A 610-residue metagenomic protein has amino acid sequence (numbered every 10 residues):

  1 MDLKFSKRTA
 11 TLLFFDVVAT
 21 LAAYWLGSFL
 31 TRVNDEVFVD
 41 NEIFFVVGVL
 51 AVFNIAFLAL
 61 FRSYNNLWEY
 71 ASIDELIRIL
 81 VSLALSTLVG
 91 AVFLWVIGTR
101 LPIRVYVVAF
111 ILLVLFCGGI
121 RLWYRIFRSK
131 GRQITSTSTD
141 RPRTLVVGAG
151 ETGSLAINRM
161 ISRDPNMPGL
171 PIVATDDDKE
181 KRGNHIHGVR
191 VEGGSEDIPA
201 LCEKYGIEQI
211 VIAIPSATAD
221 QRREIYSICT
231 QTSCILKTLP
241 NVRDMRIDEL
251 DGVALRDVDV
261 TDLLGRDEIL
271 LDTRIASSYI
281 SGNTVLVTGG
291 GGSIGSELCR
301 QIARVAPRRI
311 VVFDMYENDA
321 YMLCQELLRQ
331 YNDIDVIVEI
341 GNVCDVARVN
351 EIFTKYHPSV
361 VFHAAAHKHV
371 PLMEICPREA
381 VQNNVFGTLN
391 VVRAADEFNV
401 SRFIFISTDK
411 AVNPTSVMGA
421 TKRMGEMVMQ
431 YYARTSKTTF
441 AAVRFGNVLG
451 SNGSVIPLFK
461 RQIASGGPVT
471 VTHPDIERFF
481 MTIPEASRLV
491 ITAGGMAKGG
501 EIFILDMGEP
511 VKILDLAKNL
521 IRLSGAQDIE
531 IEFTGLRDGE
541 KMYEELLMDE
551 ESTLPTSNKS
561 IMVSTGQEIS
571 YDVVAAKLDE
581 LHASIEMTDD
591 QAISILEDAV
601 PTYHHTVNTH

Functional and structural regions predicted by a protein language model:
M1-D140, G169, R182, E208 (+2 more regions): Signature of alpha-helical transmembrane segments in polytopic membrane proteins
L21, N34, F127-L239, M245 (+4 more regions): A solvent-exposed beta-alpha-beta segment
R222-T284, D396: Flexible, Lys/Arg-rich cytosolic regulatory linkers and terminal tails that connect or flank
R223-L239, R309-Y316, K355, V360 (+1 more regions): NAD(P)-cofactor binding segment of oxidoreductase domains
I247-D248, H363, H367-E426, Y431-A433: Conserved Rossmann-fold NAD(P)-dependent oxidoreductase catalytic core, especially the SDR/UDP-sugar
L270, I275-Y279, Y431-V448, N452-H610: Strand-loop microenvironment adjacent to phosphate/nucleotide-handling motifs in alpha/beta enzyme folds
V285-A303: N-terminal Rossmann NAD(P)H-binding glycine-rich loop of SDR-like oxidoreductase domains
I340-V360: Conserved Rossmann-fold cofactor-binding substructure of NAD(P)-dependent oxidoreductases
